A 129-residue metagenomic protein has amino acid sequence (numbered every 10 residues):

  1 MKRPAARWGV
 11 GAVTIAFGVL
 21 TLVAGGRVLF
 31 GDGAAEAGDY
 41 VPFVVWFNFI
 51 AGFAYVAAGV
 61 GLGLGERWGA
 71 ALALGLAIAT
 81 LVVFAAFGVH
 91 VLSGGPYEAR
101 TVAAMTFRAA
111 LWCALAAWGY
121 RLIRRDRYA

Functional and structural regions predicted by a protein language model:
M1-A129: Topology signature of small-to-medium multi-pass alpha-helical membrane proteins
